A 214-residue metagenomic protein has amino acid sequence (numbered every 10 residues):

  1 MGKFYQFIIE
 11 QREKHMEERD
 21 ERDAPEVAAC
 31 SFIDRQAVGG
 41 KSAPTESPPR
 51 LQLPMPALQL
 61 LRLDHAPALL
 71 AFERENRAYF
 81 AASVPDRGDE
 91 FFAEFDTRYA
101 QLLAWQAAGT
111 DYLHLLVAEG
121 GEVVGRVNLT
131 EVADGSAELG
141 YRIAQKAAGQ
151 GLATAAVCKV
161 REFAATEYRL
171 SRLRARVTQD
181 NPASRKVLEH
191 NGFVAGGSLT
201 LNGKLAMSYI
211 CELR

Functional and structural regions predicted by a protein language model:
M1-A68, F72-Y79, L113-R214: Acyl-donor (CoA/ACP) binding surface of acyl/acetyltransferases
L61, F72, E90-T97, A108: Generic, well-ordered alpha-helical segments
Y79-Q101: Conserved GNAT-fold acetyl-CoA-binding loop/helix
E90, Q101-L115: A short helix-loop-beta-strand connector motif used in the catalytic cores of GNAT acetyltransferases and, in some
T97-Q101, A108, E167, G192-F193: Short alpha-helix boundary/capping motifs
